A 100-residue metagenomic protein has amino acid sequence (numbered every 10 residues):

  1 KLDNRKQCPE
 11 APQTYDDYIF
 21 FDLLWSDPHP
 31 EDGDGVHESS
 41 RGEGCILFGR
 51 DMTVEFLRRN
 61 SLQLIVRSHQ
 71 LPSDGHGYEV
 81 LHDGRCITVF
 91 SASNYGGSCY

Functional and structural regions predicted by a protein language model:
K1-Y100: Feature recognizes metal-dependent phosphohydrolase scaffolds
